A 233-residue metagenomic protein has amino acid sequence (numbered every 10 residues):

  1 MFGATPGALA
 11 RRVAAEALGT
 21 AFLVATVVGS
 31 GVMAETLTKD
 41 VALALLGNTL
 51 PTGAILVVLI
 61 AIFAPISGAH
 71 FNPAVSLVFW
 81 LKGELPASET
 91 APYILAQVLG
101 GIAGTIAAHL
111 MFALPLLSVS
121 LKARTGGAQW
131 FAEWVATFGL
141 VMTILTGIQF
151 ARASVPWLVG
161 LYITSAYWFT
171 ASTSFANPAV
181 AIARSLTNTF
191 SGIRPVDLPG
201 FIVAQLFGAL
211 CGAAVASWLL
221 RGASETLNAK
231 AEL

Functional and structural regions predicted by a protein language model:
M1-L233: Membrane-interface helix-loop junctions and terminal tails of multi-pass membrane proteins
